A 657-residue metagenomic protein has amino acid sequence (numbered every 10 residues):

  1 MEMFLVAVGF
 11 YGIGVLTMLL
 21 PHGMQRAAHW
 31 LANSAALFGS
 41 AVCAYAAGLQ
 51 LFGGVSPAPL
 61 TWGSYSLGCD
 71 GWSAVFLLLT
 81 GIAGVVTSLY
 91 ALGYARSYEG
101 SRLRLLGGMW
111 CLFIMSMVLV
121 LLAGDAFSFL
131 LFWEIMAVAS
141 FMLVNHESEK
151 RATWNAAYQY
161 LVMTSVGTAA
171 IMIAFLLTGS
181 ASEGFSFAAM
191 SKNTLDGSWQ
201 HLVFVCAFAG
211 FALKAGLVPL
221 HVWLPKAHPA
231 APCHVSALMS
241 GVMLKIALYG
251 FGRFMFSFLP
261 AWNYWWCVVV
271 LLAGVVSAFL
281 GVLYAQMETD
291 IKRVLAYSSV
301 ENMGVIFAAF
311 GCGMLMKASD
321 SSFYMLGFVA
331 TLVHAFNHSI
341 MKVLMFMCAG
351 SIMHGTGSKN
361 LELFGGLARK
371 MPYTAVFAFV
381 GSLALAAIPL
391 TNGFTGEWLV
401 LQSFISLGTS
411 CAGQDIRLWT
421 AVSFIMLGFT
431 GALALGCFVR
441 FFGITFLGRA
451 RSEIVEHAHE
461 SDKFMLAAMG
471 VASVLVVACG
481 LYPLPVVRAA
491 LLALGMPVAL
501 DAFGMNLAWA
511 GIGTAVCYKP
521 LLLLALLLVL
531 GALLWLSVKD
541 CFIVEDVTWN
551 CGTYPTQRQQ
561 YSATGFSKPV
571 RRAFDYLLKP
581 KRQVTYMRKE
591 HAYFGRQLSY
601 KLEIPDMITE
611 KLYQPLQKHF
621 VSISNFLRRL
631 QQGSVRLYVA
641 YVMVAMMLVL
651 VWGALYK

Functional and structural regions predicted by a protein language model:
M1-V6, I13-G108, G184-T194, L492 (+2 more regions): Transmembrane helix-loop-helix hairpins at membrane boundaries of multipass inner-membrane proteins
V15-M18, L89, V529-S537, V649-L655: Alpha-helical transmembrane segments
S34-A47, S165-I173, A378-L390, A468-R488: Hydrophobic alpha-helical membrane-insertion segments
A58-T61, A188-K192, L399-G413, V486-I512: Membrane-interfacial helical/loop segments at transmembrane boundaries in membrane proteins
C69-G81, W199-F211, D415-G431, N506-V529: Hydrophobic alpha-helical transmembrane segments
V86-F129, A139-E460: Hydrophobic transmembrane alpha-helices and their helix-loop junctions in integral membrane proteins
E134: Short phosphate-coordinating micro-motif centered on Lys-Gly-acidic
V486-P520, L536-K657: Aromatic-capped, Gly/Pro-kinked transmembrane alpha-helices
